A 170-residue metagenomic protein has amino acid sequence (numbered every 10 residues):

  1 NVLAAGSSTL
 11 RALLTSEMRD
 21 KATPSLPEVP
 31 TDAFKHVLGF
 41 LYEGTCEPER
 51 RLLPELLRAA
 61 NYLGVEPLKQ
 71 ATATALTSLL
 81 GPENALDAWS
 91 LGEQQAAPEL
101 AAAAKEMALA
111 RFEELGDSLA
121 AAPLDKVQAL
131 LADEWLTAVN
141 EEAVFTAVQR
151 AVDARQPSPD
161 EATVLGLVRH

Functional and structural regions predicted by a protein language model:
N1-N84, A97, L109, A121-D153: Canonical BTB/POZ domain core
L76, W89-S90: Long, amphipathic alpha-helical coiled-coil/dimerization segments that form elongated scaffolds
S90-G92, A96: Hydrophobic or amphipathic alpha-helical targeting/insertion segments
K105: Oxyanion-binding/catalytic loops of NTP- or PPi-dependent enzymes
L115-A120, Q156-P157: Flexible loop/turn segments at the boundaries of HEAT repeats in alpha-solenoid HEAT proteins
D160-H170: Acidic, low-complexity intrinsically disordered termini and linkers
